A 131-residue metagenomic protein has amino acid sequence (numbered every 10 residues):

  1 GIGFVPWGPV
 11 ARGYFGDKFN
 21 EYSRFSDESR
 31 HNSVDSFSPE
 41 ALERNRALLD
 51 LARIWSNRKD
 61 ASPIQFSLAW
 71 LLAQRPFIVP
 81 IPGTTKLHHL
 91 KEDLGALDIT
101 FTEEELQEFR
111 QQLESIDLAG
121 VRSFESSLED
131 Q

Functional and structural regions predicted by a protein language model:
G1-E28, S62: Aromatic-lined glycan-binding groove of carbohydrate-active enzymes
F4-P6, P80-G83: Hydrophobic faces of well-ordered beta-strands that scaffold small-molecule active sites in alpha/beta enzyme cores
Y14, H89-E92: Phosphate- and divalent-cation-binding pockets in alpha/beta enzyme and binding domains that engage nucleotide-derived
Y22, I81, V121-R122: Short, hydrophobic secondary-structure boundary micro-motifs
D27-I54, R58, A73-F77, K91-Q131: Terminal-tail/helix-coil boundary detector
A47, A61, T85: Residue-level signal for the nucleotide or nucleotide-sugar donor/cofactor binding architecture
F66: Glycine/threonine-rich phosphate-binding loop and adjacent beta-strand/alpha-helix elements that clamp
A69-W70: Hydrophobic, secondary-structure "cap" segments at the distal end of domains
